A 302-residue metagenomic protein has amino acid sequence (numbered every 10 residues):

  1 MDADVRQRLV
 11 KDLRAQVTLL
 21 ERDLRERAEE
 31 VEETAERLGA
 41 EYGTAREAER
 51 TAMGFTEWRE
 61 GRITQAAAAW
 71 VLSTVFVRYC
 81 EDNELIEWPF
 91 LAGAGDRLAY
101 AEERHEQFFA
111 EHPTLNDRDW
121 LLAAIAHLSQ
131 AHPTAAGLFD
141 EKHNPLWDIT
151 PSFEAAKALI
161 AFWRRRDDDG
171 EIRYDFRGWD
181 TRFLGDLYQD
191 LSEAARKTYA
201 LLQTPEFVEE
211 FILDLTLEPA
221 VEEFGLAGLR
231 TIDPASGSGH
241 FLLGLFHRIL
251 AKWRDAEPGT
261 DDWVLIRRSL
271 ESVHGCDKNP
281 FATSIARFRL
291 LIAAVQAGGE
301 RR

Functional and structural regions predicted by a protein language model:
M1-T64, F108-F109, L115, D119-G185 (+1 more regions): Short, basic/polar, glycine-containing "phosphate-handling" surface segments that engage DNA
A52-M53, T64, F76-R78, D82-A99 (+3 more regions): Class I S-adenosyl-L-methionine
E87-A123: Short non-catalytic regulatory patches outside canonical folded cores
E257, D261, L291, A297-R301: Class I S-adenosyl-L-methionine-dependent methyltransferase catalytic core
N279: Conserved SAM/SAH-binding beta-strand->alpha-helix loop
A286: Conserved SAM-binding loop
